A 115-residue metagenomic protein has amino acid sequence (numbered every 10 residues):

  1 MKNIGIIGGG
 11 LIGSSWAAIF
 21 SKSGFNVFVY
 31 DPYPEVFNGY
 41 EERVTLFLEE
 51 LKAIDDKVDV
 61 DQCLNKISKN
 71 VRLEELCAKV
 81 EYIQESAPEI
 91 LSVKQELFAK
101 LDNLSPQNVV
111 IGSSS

Functional and structural regions predicted by a protein language model:
M1-E50: NAD(P)+-binding Rossmann beta1-loop-alpha1 motif at the extreme N-terminus of oxidoreductases
I7, N70, S86, S113-S114: Structural motif
G24, L64-K66, N108: A generic structural signal for alpha->beta connector loops
T45-Q62: N-terminal glycine-rich dinucleotide-binding loop that anchors FAD/FMN and/or NAD(P) in oxidoreductases
C63-V80: Short acidic low-complexity segments
A78-K79, I83, Q107: Alpha-helix C-terminal capping/helix-to-coil transition sites in glycosyltransferase folds
A87-S115: Rossmann-like NAD(P)(H) cofactor-binding subdomain of soluble oxidoreductases
